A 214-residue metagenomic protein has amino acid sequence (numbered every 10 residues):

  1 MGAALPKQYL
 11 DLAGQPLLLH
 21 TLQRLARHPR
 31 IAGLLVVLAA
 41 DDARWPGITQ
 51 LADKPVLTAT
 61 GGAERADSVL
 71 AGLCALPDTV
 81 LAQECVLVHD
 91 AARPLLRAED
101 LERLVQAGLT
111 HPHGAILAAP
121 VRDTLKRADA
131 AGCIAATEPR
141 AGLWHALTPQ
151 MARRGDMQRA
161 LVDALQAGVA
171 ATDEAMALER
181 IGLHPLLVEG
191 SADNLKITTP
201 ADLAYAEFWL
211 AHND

Functional and structural regions predicted by a protein language model:
M1-A43: N-terminal glycine-rich phosphate-binding loop and ensuing alpha1 helix
D11, L95, M151, K196-I197: Short aromatic/basic micro-patch
A43-T49: Acidic helix N-cap motif at the loop->helix transition within catalytic regions of sugar-transfer enzymes
Q50-E84: Short phosphate-binding loop-to-helix
R65, A91-L95, D123: Acidic metal-phosphate-binding loop of nucleotide-sugar-dependent transferases
C85-H89: Short aromatic-hydrophobic micro-motifs that form the base-stacking/packing surface for donor nucleotide recognition
L96-V188: Conserved core of the sugar-phosphate nucleotidyltransferase
N194-D214: Hydrophobic helical membrane-anchoring modules
